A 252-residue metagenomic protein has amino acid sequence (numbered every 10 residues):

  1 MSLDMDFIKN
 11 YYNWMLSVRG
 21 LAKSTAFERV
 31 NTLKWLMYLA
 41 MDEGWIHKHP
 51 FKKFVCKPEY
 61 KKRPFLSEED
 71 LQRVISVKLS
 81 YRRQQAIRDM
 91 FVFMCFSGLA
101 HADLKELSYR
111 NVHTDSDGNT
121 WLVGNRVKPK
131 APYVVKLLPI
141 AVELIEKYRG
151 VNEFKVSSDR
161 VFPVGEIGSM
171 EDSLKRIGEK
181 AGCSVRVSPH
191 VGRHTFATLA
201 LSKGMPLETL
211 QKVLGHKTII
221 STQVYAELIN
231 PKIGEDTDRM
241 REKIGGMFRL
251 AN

Functional and structural regions predicted by a protein language model:
M1-L39: Short, Lys/Arg-enriched alpha-helical recognition elements, typified by the DNA-recognition helix
L3, E28, A86-I87, V164-G168 (+1 more regions): Short basic/aromatic active-site micro-motif
K23, F27-R29, I46, P50-H101 (+2 more regions): Basic, Lys/Arg- and aromatic-enriched nucleic-acid-binding interface segment
Y60, V127-E146, K155-R176: C-terminal catalytic core of Y-nucleophile DNA break-rejoin enzymes
F65, R126-K130, I167, L214 (+1 more regions): Catalytic-site neighborhood detector that most strongly recognizes the C-terminal catalytic loop/helix of tyrosine
V92, F96, A102-D103, S173-R176 (+2 more regions): C-terminal catalytic core of tyrosine-transesterase DNA break-rejoin enzymes
N111-G118, S184-R186, M205-V224, P231 (+2 more regions): Short, polar N-cap/turn motifs at the start of nucleic acid-interacting alpha helices
N152-F154, R241-N252: C-terminal secondary-structure termini that scaffold catalytic or DNA-interacting sites
